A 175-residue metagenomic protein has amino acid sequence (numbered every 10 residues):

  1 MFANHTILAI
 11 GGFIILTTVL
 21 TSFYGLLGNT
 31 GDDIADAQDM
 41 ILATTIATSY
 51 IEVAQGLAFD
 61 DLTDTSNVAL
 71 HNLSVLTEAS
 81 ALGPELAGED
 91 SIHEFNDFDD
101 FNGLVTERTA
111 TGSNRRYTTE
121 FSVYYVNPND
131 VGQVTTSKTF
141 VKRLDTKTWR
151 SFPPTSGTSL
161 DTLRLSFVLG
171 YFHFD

Functional and structural regions predicted by a protein language model:
A3-T48, L57: Aliphatic-rich helix starts adjacent to a transmembrane/signal segment
T44-D175: Low-complexity, Gly/Pro-rich coil/beta segments used as flexible assembly/activation regions
